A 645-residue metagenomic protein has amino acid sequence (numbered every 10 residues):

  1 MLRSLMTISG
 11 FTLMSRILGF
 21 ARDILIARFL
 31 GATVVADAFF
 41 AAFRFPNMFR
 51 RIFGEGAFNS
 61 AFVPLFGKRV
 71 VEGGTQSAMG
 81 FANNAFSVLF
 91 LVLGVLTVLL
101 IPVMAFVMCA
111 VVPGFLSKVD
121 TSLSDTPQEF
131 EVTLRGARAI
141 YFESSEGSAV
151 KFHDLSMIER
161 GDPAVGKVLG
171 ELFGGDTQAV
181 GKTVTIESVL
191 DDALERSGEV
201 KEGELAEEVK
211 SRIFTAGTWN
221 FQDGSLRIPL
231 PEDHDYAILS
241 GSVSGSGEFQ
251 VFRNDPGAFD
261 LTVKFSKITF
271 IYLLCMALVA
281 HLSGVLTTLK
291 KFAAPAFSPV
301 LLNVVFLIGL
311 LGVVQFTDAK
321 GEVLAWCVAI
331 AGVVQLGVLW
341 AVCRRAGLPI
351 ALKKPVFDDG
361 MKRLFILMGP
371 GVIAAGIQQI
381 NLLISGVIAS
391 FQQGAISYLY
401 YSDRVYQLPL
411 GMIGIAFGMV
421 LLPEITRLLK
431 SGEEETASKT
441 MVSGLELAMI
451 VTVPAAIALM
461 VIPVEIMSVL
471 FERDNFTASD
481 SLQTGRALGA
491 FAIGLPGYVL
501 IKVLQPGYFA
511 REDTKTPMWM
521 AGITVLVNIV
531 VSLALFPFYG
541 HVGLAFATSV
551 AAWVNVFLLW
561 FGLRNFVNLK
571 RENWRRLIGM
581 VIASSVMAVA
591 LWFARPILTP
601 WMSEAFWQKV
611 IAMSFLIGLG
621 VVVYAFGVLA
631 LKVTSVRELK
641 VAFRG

Functional and structural regions predicted by a protein language model:
M1-E129, E248-G645: Membrane-embedded alpha-helical bundles of multi-pass transporters/translocases, especially carrier/permease families
V119, D162-E171, R212-I213: Surface-exposed loop/edge segments in extracytoplasmic proteins
S124, A137, A164, V189 (+1 more regions): Basic, ligand-binding patches in group-transfer machinery, especially extracytoplasmic/periplasmic segments
S124-L134, S225-L230: Exposed aromatic-hydrophobic patches
T126, D162-P163, D176, G181 (+3 more regions): Intrinsically disordered, low-complexity coil/linker segments enriched for acidic/polar and small residues
F142-S148, S240-V243: Short beta-strand-plus-loop segments that form exposed binding edges in beta-rich domains
V150-G166, G174, I186-E195, E199 (+1 more regions): Extended low-complexity, serine/threonine- and proline-enriched intrinsically disordered segments
S197, K201-Y236, S240-L261: Intrinsically disordered, low-complexity acidic Ser/Thr-rich regulatory segments
